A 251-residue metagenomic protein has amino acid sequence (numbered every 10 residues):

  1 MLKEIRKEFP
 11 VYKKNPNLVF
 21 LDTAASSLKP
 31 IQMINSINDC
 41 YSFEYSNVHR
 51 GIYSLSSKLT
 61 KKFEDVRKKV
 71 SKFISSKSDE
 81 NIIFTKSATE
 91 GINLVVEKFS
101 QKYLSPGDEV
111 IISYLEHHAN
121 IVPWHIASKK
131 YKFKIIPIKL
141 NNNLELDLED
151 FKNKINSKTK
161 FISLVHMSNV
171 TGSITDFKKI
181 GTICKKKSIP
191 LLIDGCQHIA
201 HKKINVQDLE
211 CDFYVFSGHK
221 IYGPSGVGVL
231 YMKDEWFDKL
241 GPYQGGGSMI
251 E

Functional and structural regions predicted by a protein language model:
M1-E251: Pyridoxal 5′-phosphate
